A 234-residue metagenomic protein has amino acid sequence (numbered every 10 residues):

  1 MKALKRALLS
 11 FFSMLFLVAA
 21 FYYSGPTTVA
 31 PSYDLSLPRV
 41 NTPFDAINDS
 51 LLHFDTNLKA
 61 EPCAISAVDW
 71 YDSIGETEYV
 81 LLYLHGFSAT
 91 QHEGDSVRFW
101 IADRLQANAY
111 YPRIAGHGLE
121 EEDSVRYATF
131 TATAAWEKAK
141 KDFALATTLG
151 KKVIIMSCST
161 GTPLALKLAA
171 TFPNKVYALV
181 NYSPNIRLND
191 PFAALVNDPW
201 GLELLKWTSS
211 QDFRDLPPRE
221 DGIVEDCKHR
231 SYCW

Functional and structural regions predicted by a protein language model:
M1-F16: N-terminal Sec-pathway targeting helices
L15-Y33: Membrane-interface motif at the C-terminal end of an N-terminal transmembrane signal
L35-S66, P184-W234: The alpha/beta-hydrolase serine catalytic core
P62-Q106, Y111-H117: Short, surface-exposed "cap/lid" segments of acyl-processing enzymes
E121-L149, I154: Catalytic nucleophile-loop/oxyanion-hole region of alpha/beta-hydrolase and closely related hydrolase-like folds
M156-G161, A165: Gly/Ala-rich beta-loop-alpha elbow adjacent to hydrolase catalytic centers
K167-T171: Active-site signature of alpha/beta-hydrolase-fold catalytic machinery across serine- and Asp/Cys-nucleophile hydrolases
